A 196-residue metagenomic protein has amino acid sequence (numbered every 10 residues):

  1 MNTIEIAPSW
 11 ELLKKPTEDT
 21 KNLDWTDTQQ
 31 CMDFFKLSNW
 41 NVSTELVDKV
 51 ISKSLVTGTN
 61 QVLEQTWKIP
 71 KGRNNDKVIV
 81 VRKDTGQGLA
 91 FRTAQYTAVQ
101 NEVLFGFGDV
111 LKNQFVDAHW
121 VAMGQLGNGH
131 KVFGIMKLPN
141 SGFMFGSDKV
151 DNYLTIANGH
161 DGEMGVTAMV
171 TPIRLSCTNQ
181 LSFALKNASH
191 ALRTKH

Functional and structural regions predicted by a protein language model:
M1-F107: Feature for intrinsically disordered/low-complexity regulatory segments and propeptides
A98-E102, G106-H196: Intrinsic disorder/low-complexity polar-acidic segments
